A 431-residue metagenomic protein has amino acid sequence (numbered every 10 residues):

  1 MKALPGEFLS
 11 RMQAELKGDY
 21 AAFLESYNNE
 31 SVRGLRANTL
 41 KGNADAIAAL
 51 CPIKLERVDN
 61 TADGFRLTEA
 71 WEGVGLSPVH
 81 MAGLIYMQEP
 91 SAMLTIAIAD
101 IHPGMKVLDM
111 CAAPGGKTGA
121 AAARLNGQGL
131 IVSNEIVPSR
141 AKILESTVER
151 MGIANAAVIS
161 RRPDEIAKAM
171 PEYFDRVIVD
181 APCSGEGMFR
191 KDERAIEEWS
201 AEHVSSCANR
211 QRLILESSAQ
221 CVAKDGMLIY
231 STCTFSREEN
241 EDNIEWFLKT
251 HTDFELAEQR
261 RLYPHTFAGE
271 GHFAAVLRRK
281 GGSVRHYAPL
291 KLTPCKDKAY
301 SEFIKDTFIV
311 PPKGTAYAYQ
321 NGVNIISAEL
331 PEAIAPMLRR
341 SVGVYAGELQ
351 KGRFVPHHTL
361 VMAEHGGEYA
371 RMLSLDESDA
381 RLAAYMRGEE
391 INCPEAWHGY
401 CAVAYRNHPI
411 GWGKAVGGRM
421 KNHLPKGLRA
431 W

Functional and structural regions predicted by a protein language model:
M1-E15, D19-A48, K280-W431: Polybasic, low-complexity RNA-engagement segments
H102-P103, E165-I178: A short acidic, Gly/Pro-enriched loop at the edge of an enzyme's catalytic core that lines a small-molecule cofactor
G104-A113: Conserved class I S-adenosyl-L-methionine
P114-G127: Conserved SAM-binding loop of SAM-dependent methyltransferases across substrates and taxa, primarily the Class I
L125-N126, V222-K224: Helix-to-beta-strand junctions that scaffold the AdoMet/dcAdoMet cofactor pocket in Class I SAM-dependent enzymes
N134-P171: S-adenosyl-L-methionine
S139, R176-E216, I229, C233-N240: Mobile active-site "lid"/loop adjacent to the S-adenosyl-L-methionine
E172-F174, N209, M227-Y230, T234-E329: Class I S-adenosyl-L-methionine
